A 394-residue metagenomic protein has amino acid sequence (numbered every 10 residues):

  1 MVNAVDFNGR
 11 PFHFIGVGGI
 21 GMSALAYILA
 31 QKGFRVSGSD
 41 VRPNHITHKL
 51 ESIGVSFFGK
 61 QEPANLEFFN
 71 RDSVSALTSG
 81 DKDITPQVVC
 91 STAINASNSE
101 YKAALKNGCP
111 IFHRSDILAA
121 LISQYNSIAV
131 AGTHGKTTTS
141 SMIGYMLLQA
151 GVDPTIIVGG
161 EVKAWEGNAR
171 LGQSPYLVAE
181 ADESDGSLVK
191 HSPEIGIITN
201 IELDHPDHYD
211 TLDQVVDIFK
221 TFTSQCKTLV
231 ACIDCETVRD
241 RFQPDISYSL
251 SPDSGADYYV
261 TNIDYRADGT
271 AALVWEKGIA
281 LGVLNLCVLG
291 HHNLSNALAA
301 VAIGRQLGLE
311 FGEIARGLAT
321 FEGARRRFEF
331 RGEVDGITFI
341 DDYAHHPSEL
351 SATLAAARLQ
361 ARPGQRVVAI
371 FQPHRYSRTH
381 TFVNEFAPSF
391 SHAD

Functional and structural regions predicted by a protein language model:
M1-H13: Generic start-of-chain signal for non-secretory N-termini
R10-L25, R35-R42, A324-R326, S348-L350 (+1 more regions): Active-site beta-alpha connecting loops in nucleotide-dependent enzymes
F12-F14, I28, S115-E161: Walker A (P-loop) phosphate-binding motif
R35-D40, T155-I157, V178, S247: Short beta-strand "acidic-cap" motif of Rossmann-like dinucleotide-binding folds
T47-E51, F58, N65-F69, T78-C90 (+10 more regions): Acidic, Mg2+-coordinating active-site environments of NTP-dependent enzymes
R170-P175: Conserved motor-coupling elements within RecA-like helicase/translocase cores
Y176-S184, F339-H345: Switch II (G3) loop of P-loop NTPases
